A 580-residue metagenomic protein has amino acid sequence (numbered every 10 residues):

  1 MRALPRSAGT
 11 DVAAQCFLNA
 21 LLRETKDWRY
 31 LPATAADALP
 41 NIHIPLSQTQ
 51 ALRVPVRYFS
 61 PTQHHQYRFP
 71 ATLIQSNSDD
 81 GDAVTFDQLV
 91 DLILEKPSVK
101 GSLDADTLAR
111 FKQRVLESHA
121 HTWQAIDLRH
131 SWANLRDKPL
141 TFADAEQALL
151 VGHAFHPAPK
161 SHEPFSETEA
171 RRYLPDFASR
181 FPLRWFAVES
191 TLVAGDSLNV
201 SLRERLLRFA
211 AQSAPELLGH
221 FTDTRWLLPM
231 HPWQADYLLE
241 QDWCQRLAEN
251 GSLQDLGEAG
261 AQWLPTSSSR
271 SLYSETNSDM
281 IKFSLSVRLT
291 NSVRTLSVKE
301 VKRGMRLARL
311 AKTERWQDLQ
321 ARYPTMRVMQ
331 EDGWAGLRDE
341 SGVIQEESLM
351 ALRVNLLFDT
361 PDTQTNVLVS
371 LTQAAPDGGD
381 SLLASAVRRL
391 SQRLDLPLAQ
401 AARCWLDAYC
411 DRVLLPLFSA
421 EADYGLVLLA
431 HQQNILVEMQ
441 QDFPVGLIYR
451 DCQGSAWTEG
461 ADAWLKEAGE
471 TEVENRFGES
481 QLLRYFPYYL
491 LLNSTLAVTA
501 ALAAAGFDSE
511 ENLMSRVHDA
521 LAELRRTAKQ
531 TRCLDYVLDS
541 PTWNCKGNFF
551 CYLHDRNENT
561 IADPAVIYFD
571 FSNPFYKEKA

Functional and structural regions predicted by a protein language model:
M1-R412, Q440-A580: Nucleotide/phosphate-binding site architecture used for ATP/NTP-dependent chemistry
L414-F418: Short C-lobe core helix of eukaryotic-like protein kinase catalytic domains
S419-Y424: Protein kinase catalytic-loop region centered on the HRD/HxD motif
G425-E438: A short glycine-rich, hydrophobically flanked beta-strand micro-motif that places a catalytic Asp/Glu for divalent metal
